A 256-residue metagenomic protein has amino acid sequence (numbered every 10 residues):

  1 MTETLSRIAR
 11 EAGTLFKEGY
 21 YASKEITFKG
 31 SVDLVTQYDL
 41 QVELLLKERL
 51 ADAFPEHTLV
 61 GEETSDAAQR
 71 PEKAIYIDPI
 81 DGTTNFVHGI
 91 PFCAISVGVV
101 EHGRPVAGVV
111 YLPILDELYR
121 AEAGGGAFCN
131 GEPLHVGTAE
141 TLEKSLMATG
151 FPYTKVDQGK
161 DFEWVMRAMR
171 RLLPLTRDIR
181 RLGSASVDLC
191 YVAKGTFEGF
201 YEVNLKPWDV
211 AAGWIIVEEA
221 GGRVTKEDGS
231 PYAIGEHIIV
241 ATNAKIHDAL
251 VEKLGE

Functional and structural regions predicted by a protein language model:
M1-I80, K245-D248, E252-E256: N-terminal subdomain of lithium-sensitive/metallo-dependent phosphomonoesterases centered on the IMPase/IPPase/PAP
L5, A9-A12, G108, G213 (+1 more regions): Small-residue (primarily alanine) positions within well-ordered alpha-helices, especially packing/interaction faces
F16, D39, L50, T83 (+6 more regions): Residue-level signal for inorganic ion chemistry
Y21, C93, A121-G125, E218 (+1 more regions): A short, compositionally biased
T27, A67-Q69, H102, R120 (+2 more regions): Solvent-exposed alpha-helices and their adjacent loops that cap or buttress functional pockets in soluble metabolic
L40, E63, P79-G82, F86 (+5 more regions): Generic detector of well-ordered alpha-helical packing
Q69-N130: DPxDG-like acidic metal-binding loop motif
H135-E256: An extended, acidic
